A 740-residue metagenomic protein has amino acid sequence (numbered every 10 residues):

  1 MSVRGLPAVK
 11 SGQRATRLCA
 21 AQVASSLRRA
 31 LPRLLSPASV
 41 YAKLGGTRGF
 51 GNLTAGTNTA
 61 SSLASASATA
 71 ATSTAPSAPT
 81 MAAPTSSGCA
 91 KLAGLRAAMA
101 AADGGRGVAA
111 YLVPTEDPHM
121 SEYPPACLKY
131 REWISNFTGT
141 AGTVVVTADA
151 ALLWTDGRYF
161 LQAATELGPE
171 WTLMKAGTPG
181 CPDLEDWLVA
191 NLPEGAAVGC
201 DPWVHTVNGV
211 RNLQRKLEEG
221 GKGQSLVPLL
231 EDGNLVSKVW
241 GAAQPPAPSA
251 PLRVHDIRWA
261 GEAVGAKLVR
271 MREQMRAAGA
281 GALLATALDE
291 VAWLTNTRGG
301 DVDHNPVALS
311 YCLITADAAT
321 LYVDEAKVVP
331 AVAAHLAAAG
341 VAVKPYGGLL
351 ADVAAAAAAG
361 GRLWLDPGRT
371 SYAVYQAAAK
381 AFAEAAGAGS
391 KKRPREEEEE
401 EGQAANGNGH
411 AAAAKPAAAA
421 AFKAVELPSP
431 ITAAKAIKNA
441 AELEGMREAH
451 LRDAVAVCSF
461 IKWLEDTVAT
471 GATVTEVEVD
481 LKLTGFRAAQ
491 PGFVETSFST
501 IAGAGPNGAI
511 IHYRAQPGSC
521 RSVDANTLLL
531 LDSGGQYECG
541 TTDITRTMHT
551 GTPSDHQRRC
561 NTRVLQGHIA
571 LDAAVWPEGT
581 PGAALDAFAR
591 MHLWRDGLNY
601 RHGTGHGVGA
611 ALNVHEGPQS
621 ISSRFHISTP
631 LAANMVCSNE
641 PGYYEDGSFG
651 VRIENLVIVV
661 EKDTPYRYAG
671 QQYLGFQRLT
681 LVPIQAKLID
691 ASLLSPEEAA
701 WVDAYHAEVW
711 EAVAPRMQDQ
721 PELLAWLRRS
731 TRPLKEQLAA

Functional and structural regions predicted by a protein language model:
M1, A8, Y41-T47, N52 (+2 more regions): Compositionally biased, low-complexity repeat tracts
M1-C19, V23-S26: N-terminal chloroplast transit peptides
G5-L6, L18-C19, L34-L35, A42 (+3 more regions): Hydrophobic transmembrane signal anchors and adjacent membrane-proximal interface regions, especially in viral
A8, G12, S26-L27, L31 (+4 more regions): Intrinsically disordered, low-complexity, serine/threonine- and charge-rich segments
L18-A71: N-terminal chloroplast transit peptides
G51-A740: Active-site neighborhoods and metal-handling regions in enzymes and metal-associated proteins
